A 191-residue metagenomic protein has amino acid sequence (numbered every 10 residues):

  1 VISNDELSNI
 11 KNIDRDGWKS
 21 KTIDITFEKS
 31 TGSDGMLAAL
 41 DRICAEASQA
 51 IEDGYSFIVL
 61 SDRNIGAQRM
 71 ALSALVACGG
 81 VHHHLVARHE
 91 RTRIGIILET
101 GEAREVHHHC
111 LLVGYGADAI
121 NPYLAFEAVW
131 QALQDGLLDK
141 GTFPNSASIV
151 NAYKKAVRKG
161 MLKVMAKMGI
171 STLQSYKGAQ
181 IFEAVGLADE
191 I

Functional and structural regions predicted by a protein language model:
V1-M36, E46-A50, G54-F57, H108-H109 (+3 more regions): Flexible, glycine-rich loop/tail regions that form catalytic "lids" or insertion modules at the edges of active sites
L37, D41: Phosphate-binding glycine-rich loops and their immediate beta-loop-alpha structural context
S61-M70, G95-A103: Conserved short loop/turn motifs at secondary-structure junctions
D62, V81, L112, T172: Conserved, mostly hydrophobic/aromatic
R63-I65, G101, A117, L124-V129: Short, ordered loop/turn segments at secondary-structure junctions
A67-G80, A128-L138: Active-site-adjacent beta->alpha loops and helix N-cap segments on the catalytic face of soluble alpha/beta enzymes
M70-I96, A152-V157: Alpha-helix-loop-beta-strand connector modules within alpha/beta enzyme cores
E102-G116: Catalytic cores of alpha/beta
